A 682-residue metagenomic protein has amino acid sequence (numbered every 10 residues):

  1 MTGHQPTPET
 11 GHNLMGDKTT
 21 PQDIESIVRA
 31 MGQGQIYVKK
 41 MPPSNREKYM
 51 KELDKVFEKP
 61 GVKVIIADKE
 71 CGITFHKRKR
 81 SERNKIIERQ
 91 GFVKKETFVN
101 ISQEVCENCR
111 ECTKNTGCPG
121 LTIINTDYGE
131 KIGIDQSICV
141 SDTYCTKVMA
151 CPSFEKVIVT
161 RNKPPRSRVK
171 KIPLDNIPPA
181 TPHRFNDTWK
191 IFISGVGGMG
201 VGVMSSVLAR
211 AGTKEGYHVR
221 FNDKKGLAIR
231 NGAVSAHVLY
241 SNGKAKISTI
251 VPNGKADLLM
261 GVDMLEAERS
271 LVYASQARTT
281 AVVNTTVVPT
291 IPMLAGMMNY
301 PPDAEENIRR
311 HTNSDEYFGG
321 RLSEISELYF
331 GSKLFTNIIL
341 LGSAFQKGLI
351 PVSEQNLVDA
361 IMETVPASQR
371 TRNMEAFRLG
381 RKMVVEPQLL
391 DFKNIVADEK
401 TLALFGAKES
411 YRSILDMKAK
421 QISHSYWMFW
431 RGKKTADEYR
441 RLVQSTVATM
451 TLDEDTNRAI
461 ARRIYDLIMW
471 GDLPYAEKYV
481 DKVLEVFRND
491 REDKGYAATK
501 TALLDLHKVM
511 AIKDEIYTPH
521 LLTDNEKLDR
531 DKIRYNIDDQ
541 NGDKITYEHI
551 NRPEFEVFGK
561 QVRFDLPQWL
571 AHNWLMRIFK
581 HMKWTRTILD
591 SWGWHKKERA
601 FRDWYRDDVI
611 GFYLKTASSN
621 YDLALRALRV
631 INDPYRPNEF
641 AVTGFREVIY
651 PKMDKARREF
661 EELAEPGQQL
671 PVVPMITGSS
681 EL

Functional and structural regions predicted by a protein language model:
M1-V64, H76: Thiamine diphosphate
T2-M15, Y37-V38, K85-E104, G129-S137 (+2 more regions): Short beta-alpha connecting loops at secondary-structure transitions that line or flank enzyme active sites
G32, G72, K156-D466, L570-L575 (+1 more regions): Active-site cofactor/cluster-binding pocket
S44-R46, D68-I73, T286-V287, E324 (+1 more regions): Glycine-rich beta-alpha junction loops
K51-N115, P351-V352: Glycine/aspartate-rich loop-and-adjacent alpha/beta segment that forms the canonical ThDP
E70, F75-H76, S81, E107-P165: Iron-sulfur cluster-binding cysteine motifs and their immediate structural context in ferredoxin-like electron-transfer
S368-L682: Active-site loops and adjacent core secondary-structure elements that bind or stabilize anionic groups
